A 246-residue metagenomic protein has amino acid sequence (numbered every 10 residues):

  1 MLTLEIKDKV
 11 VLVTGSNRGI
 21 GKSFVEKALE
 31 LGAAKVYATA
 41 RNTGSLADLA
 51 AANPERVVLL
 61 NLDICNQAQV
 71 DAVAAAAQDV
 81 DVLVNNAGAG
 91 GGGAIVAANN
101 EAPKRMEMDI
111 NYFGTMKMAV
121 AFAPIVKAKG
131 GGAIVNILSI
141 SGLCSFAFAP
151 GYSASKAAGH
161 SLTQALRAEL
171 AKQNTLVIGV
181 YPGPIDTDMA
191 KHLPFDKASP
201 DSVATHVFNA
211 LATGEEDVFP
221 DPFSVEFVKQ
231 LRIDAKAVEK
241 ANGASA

Functional and structural regions predicted by a protein language model:
N17-R18: Conserved glycine-rich cofactor-binding loop
L29-D48: Conserved glycine-rich Rossmann-like NAD(P)H-binding loop of the short-chain dehydrogenase/reductase
N53-Q67: Rossmann-fold cofactor-recognition segment
G90-R105, F148-G151: Conserved mid-core segment of classical short-chain dehydrogenase/reductases
A119, S155: Active-site helix of classical SDR
S139: Residue(s) in the substrate-gating loop at a strand-loop-helix junction that position the organic substrate next
G179, T187, K191-K229: C-terminal helical subdomain
